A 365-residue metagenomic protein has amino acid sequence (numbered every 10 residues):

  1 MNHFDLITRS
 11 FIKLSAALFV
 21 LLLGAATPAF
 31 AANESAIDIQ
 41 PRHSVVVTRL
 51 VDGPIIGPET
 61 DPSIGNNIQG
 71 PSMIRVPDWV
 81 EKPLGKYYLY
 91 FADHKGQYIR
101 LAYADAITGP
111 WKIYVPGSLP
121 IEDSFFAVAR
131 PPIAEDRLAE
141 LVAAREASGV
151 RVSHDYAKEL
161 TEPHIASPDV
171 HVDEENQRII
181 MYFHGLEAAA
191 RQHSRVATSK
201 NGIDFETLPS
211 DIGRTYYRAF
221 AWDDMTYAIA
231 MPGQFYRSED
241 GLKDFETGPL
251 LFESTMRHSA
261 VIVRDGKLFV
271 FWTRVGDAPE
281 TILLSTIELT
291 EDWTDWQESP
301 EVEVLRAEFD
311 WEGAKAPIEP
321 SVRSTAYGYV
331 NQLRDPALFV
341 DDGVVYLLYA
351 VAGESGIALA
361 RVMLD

Functional and structural regions predicted by a protein language model:
H3-A16: Bacterial N-terminal signal peptides that target proteins for export
K13-A26: Bacterial N-terminal signal peptides
A31-N331, V340-D365: Beta-rich carbohydrate-recognition and catalytic domains
